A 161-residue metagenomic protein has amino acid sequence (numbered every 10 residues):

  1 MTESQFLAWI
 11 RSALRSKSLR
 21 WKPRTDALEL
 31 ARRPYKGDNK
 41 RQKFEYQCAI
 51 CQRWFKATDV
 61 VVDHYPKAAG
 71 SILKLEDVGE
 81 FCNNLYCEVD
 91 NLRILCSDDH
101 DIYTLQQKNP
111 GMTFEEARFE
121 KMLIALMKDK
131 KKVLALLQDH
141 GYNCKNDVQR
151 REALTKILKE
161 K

Functional and structural regions predicted by a protein language model:
M1-E3, L7-A8, S12, S16 (+6 more regions): Intrinsic-disorder-associated interaction segments
M1-Q52, F81-D90: Short, charged surface segments at domain edges that flank catalytic/cofactor-binding sites
Q47, V61, L95: The −1 position to Zn-ligating cysteines in a subset of zinc-ribbon hairpins
A49, L73-E76, A117-I124: Short alpha-helical interface elements
R53-N91, Q107-P110: Histidine-centered nuclease catalytic patch
V89-K161: A detector for short metal-coordination/catalytic motifs
